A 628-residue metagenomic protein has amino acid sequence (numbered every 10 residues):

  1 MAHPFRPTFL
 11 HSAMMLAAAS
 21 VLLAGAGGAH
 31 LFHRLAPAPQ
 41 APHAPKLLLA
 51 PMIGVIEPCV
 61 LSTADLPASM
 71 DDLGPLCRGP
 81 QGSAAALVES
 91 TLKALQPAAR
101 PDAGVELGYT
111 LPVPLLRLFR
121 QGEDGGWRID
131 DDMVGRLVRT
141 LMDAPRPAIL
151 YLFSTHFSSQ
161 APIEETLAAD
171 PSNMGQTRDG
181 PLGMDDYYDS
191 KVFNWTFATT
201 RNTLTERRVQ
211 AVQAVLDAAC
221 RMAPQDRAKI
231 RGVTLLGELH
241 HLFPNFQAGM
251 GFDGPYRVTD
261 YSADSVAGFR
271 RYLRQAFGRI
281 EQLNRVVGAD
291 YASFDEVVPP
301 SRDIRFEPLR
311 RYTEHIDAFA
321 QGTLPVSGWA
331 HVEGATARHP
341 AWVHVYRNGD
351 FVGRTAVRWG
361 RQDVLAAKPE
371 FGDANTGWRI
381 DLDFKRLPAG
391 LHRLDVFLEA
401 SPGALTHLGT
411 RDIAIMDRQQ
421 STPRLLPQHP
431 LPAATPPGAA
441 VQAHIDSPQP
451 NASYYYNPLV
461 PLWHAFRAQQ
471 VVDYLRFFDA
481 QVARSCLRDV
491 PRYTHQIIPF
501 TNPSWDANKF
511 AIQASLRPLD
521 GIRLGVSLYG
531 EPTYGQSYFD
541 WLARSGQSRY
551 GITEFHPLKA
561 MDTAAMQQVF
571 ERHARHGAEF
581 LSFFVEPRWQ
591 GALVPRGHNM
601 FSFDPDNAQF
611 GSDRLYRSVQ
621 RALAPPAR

Functional and structural regions predicted by a protein language model:
A13-G27: Hydrophobic membrane-insertion alpha-helices, especially the h-region of bacterial N-terminal signal peptides
F32-V113: Boundary/entry segment of secreted carbohydrate-active catalytic domains
G54, P147-S159, R231, G237-E238 (+4 more regions): Substrate-binding cleft of secreted/luminal carbohydrate-active enzymes
S69-A86, V113-I129, D189-A211, Y456-V472 (+2 more regions): The substrate-binding groove and active-site-proximal loops of carbohydrate-active enzymes, especially glycoside
Q81-Y188, T199-E206, Q210, L216-R221 (+1 more regions): Aromatic-lined substrate-binding rim segments of carbohydrate-active enzymes
A169-R358, A389-L394, S401-S485, P491-K509: Polysaccharide-binding and catalytic clefts of secreted carbohydrate-active enzymes
R361-L382: Aromatic sugar-binding surface patches on proteins that engage polysaccharides or sugar-phosphate polymers
T376-A389, A400: Signal that preferentially marks extracellular ectodomain short beta-strand elements of beta-sandwich modules
